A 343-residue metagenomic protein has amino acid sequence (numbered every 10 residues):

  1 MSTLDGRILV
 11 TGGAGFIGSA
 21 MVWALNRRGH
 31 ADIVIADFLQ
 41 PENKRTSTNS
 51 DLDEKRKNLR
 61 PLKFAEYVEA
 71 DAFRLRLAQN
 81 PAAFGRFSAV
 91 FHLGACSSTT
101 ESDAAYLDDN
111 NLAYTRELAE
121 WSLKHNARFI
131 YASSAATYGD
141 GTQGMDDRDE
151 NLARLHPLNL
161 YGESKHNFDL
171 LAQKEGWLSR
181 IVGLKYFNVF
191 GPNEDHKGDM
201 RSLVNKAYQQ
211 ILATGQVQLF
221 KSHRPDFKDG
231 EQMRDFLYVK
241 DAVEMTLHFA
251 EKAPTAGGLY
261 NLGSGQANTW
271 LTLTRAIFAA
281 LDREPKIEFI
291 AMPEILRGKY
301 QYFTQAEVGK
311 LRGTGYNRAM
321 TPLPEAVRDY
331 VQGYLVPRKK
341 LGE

Functional and structural regions predicted by a protein language model:
I8-R28: N-terminal Rossmann NAD(P)H-binding glycine-rich loop of SDR-like oxidoreductase domains
I35-F73: Glycine-rich phosphate-binding loop and adjoining beta1-alpha1-beta2 segment of Rossmann-like nucleotide-binding folds
P61-N110: NAD(P)H-binding glycine-rich loop region in Rossmannoid oxidoreductase-like domains and their noncatalytic homologs
D109, A113-E117, K124, R128 (+2 more regions): Catalytic helix-loop patch of NAD(P)-dependent Rossmann-fold dehydrogenases
H166, L178, V189-N205, A213 (+5 more regions): Glycine/proline-rich active-site loop of Rossmann-fold NAD(P)-dependent oxidoreductases
A207, A213, M245-L296, K340-G342: Mid/C-terminal beta-alpha module of Rossmann-like enzyme folds, strongest in SDR-family dehydrogenases/epimerases
V239, E294-N317: Conserved C-terminal active-site "lid" loop/helix of NAD(P)H-dependent oxidoreductases that clamps the redox cofactor
T321-E343: Amphipathic terminal alpha-helices
